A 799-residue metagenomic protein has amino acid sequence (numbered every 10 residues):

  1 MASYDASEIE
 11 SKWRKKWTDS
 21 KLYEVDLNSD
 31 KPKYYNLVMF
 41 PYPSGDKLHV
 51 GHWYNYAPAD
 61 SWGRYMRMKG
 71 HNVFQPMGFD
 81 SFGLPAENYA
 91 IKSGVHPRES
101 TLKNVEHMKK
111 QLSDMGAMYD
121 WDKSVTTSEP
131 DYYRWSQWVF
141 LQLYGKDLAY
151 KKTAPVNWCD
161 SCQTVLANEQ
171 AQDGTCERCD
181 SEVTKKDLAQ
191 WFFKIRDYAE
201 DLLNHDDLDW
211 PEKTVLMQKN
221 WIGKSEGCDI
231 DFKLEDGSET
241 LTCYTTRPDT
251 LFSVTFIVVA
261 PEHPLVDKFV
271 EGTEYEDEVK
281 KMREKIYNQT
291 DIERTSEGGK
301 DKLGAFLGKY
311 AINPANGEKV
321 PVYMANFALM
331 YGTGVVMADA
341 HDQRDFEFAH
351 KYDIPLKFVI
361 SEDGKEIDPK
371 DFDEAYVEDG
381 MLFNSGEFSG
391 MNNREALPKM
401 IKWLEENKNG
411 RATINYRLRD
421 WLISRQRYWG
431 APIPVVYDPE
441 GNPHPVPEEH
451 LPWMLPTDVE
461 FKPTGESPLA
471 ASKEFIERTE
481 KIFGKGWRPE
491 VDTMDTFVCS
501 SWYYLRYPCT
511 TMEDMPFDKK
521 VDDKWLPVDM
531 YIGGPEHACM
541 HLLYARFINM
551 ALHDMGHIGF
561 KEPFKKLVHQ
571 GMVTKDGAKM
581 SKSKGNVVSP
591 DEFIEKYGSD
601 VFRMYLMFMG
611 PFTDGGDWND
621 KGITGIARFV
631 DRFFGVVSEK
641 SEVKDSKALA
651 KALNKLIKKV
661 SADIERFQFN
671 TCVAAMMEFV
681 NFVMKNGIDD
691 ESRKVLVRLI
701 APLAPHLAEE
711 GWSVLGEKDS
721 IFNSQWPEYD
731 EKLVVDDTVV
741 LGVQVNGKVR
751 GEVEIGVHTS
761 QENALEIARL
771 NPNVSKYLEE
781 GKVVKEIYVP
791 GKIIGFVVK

Functional and structural regions predicted by a protein language model:
M1-L37, R67-P76, S100-H107, M282-Y323 (+1 more regions): Conserved oxyanion/phosphate-binding beta-strand-loop segments in alpha/beta enzyme cores
A2-R14, S136-S361, T464-A470, E474-F475 (+5 more regions): NTP-handling and nucleic-acid-processing catalytic cores
S3, K12, K16-S20, K92-D249 (+8 more regions): Residue patterns forming the tRNA-binding/recognition surfaces of aminoacyl-tRNA synthetases and related DALR
Y4, S225-D229, S361-G364, K370-K402 (+9 more regions): Long, charged, mostly alpha-helical binding arms that flank functional sites
D26-T101, S124-V139, T245-T246, P314-F348 (+1 more regions): N-terminal catalytic cores of NTP/NDP-binding nucleotidyl/phosphoryl-transfer enzymes
H52-N55, Q343-E347, C499-R506, L542 (+1 more regions): Alpha-helical support elements that line or immediately flank enzyme active sites and cofactor-binding pockets
R64-N72, K92-R98, K110, D114-M118 (+17 more regions): Secondary-structure transition/capping motifs at alpha-helix termini and the adjoining loop/turn into the next element
D80, G145-K146, Y150-K152, V156-N157 (+6 more regions): Helix-rich, typically C-terminal accessory recognition domains appended to large enzymatic cores
